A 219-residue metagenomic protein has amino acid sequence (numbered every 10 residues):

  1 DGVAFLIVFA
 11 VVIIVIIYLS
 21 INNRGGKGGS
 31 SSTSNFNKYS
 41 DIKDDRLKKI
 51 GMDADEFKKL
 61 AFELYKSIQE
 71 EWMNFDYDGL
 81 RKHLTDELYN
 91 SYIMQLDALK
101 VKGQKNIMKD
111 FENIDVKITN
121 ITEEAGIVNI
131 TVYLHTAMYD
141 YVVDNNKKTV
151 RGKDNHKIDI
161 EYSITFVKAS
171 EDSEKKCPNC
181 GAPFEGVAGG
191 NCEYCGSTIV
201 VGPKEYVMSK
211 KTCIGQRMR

Functional and structural regions predicted by a protein language model:
D1-A4, S32-K38: Short, low-complexity patches enriched in S/T/P/G
D1-G28: Alpha-helical transmembrane anchor segments and their immediate juxtamembrane flanks, especially terminal single-pass
S34-D110, G189, E193-Y194, T198 (+2 more regions): Core segments of small alpha/beta cavity-forming domains
G79-K82, N129-T131, A182-P183: Intracellular C-terminal tails of type I single-pass membrane proteins
L88, Y92, G126-V128, I158 (+1 more regions): Helical mechanochemical/support elements of P-loop NTPase systems and associated helical scaffolds
Q104-N146: Surface-exposed, charged secondary-structure patches
V143-H156: Mixed-charge, low-complexity intrinsically disordered segments
H156-R219: Cys/His-clustered metal-coordination modules, chiefly Zn-binding fingers
